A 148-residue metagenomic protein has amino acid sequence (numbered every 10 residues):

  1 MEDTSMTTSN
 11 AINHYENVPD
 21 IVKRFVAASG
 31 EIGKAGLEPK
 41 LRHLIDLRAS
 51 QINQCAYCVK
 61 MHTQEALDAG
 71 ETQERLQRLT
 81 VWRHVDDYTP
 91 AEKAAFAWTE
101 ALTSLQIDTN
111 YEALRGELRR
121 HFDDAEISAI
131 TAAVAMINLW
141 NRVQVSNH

Functional and structural regions predicted by a protein language model:
M1-H148: Hydrophobic alpha-helical segments
